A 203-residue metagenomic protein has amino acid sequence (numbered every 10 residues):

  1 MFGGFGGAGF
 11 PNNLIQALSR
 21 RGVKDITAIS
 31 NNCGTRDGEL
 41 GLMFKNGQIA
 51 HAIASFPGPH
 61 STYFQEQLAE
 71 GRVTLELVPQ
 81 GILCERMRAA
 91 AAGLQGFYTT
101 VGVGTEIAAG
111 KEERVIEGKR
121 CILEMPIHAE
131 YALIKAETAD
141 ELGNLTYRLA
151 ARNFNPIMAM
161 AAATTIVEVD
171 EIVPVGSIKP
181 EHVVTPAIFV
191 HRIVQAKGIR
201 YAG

Functional and structural regions predicted by a protein language model:
M1-G203: Conserved alpha/beta enzyme-core scaffold
